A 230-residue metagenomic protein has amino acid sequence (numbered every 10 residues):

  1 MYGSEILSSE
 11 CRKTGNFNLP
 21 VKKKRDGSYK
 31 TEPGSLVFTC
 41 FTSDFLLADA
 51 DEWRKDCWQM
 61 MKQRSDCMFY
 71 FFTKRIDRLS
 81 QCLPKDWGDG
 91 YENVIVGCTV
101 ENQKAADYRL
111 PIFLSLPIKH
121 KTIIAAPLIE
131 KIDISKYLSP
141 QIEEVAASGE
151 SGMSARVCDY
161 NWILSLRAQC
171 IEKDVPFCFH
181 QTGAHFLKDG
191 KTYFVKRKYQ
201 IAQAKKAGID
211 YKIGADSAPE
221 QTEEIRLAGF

Functional and structural regions predicted by a protein language model:
M1-V94, Q103-A106, I132-S139: Conserved Radical SAM active-site core
L36-F38, M68-Y70, N93-G97, H120-I124 (+2 more regions): Structural preference for beta-strand elements that scaffold enzyme active sites
T42-D44, K74-I76, T99-Q103, A126-L128 (+2 more regions): Active-site beta-loop-alpha junctions enriched in small/polar residues
W53-M60, R109-I112, W162-L166: A general structural detector for well-ordered alpha-helical segments in enzyme core domains, enriched
K62-S65, P117, L164, I171-E172: Anion (oxyanion) recognition and catalysis
C98-A106, P111-E144, G149: Histidine/lysine/aspartate-rich catalytic loop segments that bind and position anionic ligands
I129, S135-F230: Auxiliary Fe-S-binding modules of radical SAM enzymes
